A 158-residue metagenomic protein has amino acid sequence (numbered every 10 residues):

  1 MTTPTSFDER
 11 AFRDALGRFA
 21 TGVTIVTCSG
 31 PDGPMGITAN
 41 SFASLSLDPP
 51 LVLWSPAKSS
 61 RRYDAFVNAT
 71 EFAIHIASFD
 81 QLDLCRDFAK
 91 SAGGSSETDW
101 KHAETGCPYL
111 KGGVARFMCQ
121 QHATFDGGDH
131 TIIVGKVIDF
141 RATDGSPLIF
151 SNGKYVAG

Functional and structural regions predicted by a protein language model:
M1-G158: Basic, polyanion-binding surface patches
